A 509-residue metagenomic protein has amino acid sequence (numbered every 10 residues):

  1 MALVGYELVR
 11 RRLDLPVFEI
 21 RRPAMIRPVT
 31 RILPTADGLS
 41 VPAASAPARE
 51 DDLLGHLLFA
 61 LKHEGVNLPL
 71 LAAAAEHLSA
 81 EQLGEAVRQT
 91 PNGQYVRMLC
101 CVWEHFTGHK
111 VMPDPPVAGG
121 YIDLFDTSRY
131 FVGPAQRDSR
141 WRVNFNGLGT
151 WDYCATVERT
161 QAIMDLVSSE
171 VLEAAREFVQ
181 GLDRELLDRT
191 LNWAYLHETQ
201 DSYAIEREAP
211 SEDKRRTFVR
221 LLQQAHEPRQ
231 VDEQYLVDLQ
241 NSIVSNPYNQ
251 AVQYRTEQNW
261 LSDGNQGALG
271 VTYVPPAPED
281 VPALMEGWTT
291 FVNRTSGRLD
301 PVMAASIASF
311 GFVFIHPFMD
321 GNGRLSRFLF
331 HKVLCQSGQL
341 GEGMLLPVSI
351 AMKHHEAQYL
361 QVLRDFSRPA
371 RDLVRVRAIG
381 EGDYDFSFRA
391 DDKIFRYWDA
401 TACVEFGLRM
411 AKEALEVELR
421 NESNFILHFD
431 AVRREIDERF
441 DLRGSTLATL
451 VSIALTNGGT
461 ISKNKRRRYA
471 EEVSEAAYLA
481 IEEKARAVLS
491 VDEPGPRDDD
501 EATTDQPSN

Functional and structural regions predicted by a protein language model:
M1-M319, R324-N509: FIC/Doc superfamily catalytic core
